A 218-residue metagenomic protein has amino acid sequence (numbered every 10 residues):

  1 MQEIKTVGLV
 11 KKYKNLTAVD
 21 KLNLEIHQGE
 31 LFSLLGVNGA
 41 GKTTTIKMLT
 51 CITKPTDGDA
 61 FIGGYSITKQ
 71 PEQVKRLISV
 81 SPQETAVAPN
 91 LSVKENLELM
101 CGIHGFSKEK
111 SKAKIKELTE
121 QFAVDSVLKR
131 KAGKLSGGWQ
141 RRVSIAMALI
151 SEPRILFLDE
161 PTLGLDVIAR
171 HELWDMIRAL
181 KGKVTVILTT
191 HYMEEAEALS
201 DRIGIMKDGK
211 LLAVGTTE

Functional and structural regions predicted by a protein language model:
N90, K131-L135: Conserved ABC ATPase signature
E98, G102, E109-V127: Conserved ABC ATPase "signature" region
I150-R154, K183: A short, proline-enriched helix->beta-strand linker immediately N-terminal to the Walker B motif in ABC-type P-loop
L156-D159: Catalytic Walker B motif of ABC-type/P-loop ATPase nucleotide-binding domains
R170-G182: Helical segment within the ABC ATPase nucleotide-binding domain
V214-G215: ABC ATPase "signature
